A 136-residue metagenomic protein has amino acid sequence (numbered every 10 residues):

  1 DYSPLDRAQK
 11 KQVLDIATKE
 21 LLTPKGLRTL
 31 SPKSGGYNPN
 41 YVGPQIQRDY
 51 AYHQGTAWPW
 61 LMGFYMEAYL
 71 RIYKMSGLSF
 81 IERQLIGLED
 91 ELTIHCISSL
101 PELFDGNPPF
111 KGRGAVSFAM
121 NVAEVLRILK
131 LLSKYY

Functional and structural regions predicted by a protein language model:
D1-A57, I86-Y136: Extended glycan-interaction surfaces of carbohydrate-active proteins
D1-P4, M66-M75, I81, L88: Alpha-helical support elements that line or immediately flank enzyme active sites and cofactor-binding pockets
Q12, F64, F80-R83: Extracytoplasmic/secreted proteins, especially bacterial periplasmic and envelope-associated proteins
F64-R71, R127-L131: Short glycine/serine- and small hydrophobic-enriched flexible loop segments
